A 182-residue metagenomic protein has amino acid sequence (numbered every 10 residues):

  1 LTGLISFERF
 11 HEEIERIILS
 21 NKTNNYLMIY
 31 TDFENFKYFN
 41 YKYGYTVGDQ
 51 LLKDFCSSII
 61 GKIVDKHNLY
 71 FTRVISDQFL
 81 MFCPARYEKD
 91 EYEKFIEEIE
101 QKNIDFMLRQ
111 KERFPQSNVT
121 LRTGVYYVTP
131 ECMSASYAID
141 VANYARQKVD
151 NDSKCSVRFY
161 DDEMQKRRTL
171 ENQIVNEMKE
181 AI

Functional and structural regions predicted by a protein language model:
T2-L27, E34-G61, T72-S76, L80-M81 (+4 more regions): Conserved long alpha-helical elements within nucleotide-processing catalytic cores of c-di-GMP signaling and class III
R9, E13, I29, L170-I182: Active-site core of bacterial EAL-family cyclic-dinucleotide phosphodiesterase domains
L19, F106-Q110, Q173-E180: Structural alpha-helical segments in enzyme catalytic/regulatory domains
G61-H67, I99-P115: Short catalytic/binding micro-motifs of nucleotide second-messenger systems
N68-V74, S117: A short pre-motif secondary-structure segment
F82-P84, Y126: Short hydrophobic/aromatic beta-strand micro-patches that form the beta-sheet surface supporting nucleotide- or nucleic
T120, Y126-T129, K148-Q173: Flexible, glycine/charge-rich interdomain/linker segments that couple and regulate nucleotide signaling catalytic cores
Y137-D161, E177-I182: Catalytic/regulatory signature loops of cyclic-dinucleotide turnover enzymes and related class III nucleotidyl cyclases
